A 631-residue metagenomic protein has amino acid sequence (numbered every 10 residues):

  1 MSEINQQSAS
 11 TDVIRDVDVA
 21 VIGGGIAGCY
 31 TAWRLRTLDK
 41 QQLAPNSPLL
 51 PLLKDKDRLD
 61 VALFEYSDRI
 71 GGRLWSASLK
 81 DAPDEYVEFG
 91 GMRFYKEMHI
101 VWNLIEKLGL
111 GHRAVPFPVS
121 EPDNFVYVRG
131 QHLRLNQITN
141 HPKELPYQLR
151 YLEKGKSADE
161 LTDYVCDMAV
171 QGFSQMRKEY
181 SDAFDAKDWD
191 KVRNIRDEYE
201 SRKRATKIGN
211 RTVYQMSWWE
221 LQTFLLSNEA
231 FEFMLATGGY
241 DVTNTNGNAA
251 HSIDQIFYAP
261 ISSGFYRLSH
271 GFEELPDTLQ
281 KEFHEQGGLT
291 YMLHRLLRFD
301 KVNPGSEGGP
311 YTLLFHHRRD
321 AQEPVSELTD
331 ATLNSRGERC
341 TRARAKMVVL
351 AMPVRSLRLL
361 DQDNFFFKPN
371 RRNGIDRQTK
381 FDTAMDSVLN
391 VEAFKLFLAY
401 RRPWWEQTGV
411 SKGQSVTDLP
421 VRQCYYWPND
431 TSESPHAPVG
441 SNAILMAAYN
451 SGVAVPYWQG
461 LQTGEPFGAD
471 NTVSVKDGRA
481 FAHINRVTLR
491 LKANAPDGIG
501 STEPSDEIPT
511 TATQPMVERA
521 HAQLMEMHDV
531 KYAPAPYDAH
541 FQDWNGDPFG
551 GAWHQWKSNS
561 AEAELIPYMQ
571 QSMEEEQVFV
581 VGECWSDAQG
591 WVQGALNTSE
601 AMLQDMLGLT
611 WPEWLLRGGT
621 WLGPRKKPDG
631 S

Functional and structural regions predicted by a protein language model:
E3-Q7, E392, T408-S631: Conserved flavin/dinucleotide-binding core of flavoenzymes
T11-A27, A62: Beta1/beta-strand and adjacent pyrophosphate-binding region of the FAD-binding site in flavoprotein oxidoreductases
R36-K80: Glycine-rich FAD pyrophosphate-binding loop
Y66-D68, G72-V101, V119, R202-R204 (+2 more regions): Glycine-rich active-site loop/strand segments that organize a redox cofactor
A82-Q175: Dinucleotide-binding Rossmann-like beta1-alpha1 core, especially the glycine-rich loop that anchors the ADP
Q175-S335, S356-D361, A393: Active-site/ligand-binding neighborhood in enzyme catalytic cores
R295-W458: Mid-domain catalytic core of redox enzymes that form a hydrophobic substrate pocket/lid adjacent to a catalytic redox
